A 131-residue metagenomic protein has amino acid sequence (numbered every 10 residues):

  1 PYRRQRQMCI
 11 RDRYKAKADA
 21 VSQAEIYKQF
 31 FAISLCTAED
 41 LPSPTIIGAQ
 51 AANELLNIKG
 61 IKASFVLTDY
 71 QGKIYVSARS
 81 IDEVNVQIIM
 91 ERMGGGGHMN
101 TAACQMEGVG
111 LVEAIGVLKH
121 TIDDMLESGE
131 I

Functional and structural regions predicted by a protein language model:
P1-I10: Single conserved hydrophobic/aromatic residue that forms the stacking wall/gate of nucleotide- or nucleobase-binding
R11-Q23, I131: Long, charged amphipathic helices and adjacent flexible linkers at domain junctions
E25-I131: Gly/His-enriched, cation/cofactor- and phosphate-binding structural elements
